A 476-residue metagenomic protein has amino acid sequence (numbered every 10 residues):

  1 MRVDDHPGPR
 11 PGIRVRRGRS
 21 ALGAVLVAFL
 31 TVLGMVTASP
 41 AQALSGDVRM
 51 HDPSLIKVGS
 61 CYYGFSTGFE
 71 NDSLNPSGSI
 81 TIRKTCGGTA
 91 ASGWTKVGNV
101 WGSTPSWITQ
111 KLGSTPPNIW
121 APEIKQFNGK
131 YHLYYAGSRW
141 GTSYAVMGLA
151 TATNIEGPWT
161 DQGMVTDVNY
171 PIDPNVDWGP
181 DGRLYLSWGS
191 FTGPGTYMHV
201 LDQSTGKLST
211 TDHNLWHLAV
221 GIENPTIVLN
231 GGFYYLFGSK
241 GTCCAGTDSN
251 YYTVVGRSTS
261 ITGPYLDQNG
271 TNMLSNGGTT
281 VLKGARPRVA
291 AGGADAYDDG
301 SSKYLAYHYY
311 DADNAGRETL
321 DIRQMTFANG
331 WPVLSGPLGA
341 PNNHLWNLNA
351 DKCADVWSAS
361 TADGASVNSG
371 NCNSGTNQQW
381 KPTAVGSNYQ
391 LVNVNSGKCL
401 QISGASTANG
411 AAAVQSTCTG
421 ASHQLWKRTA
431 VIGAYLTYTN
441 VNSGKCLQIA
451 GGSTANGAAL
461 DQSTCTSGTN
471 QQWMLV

Functional and structural regions predicted by a protein language model:
R2-A43: Secretory targeting and sorting signals
Q42-N342: Carbohydrate-active catalytic/glycan-binding domains of CAZyme proteins, especially the secreted or lumenal ectodomains
M50-D52, I119-A121, P171-P174, I222-P225 (+9 more regions): Conserved positions at the start
S60, T85-G87, T242-C244, K352-A354 (+5 more regions): Sequence contexts marking disulfide-bonded cysteines in secreted/extracellular proteins
Y63, H132, T160, Y185 (+13 more regions): General beta-strand recognition
S77-S79, Y144-V146, G195, N250-Y252 (+7 more regions): A detector of repeated loop/turn-to-beta-strand junctions in beta-rich toroidal repeat architectures
G339-T361, Q379-T407, L425-T454, Q472-V476: Extracellular glycan-recognition/adhesion modules and their associated mucin-like linkers
A365-N371, A411-T417, A459-T464: Aromatic-rich beta-strand patches that line glycan-recognition/binding surfaces of extracellular proteins
